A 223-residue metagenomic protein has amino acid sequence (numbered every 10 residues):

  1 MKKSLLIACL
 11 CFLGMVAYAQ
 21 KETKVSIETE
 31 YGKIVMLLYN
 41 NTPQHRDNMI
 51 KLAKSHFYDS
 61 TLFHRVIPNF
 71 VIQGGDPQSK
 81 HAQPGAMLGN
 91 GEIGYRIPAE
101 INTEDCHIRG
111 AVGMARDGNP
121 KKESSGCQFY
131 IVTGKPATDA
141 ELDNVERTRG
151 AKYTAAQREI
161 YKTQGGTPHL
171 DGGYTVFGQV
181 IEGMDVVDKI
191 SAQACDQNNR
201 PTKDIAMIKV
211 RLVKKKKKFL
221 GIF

Functional and structural regions predicted by a protein language model:
M1-S4: Positively charged n-region of N-terminal signal peptides that target proteins for export
I7-A8, N69: Hydrophobic positions within alpha-helical membrane elements
A8-C9, S79: A periodicity- and composition-biased signal for non-globular, repetitive helical segments
C9-Y18: Hydrophobic h-region of N-terminal signal peptides that target proteins for export in Gram-negative bacteria
A17-F223: Cyclophilin-like peptidyl-prolyl cis-trans isomerases
